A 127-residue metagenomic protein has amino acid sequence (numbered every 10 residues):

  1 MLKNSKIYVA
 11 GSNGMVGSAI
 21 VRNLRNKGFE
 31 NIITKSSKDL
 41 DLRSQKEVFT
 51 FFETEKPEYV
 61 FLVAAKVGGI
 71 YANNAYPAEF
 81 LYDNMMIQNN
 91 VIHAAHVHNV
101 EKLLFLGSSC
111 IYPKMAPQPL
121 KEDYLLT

Functional and structural regions predicted by a protein language model:
M1-T127: N-terminal Rossmann-like NAD(P)+-binding domain of SDR-like oxidoreductases, especially those catalyzing
